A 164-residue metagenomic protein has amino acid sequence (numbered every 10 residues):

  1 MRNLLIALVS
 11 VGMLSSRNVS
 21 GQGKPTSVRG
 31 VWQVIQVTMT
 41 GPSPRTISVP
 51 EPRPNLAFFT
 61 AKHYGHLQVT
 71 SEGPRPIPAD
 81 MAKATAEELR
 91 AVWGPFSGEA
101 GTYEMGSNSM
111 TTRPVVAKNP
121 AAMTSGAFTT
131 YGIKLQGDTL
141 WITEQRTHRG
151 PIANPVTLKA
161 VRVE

Functional and structural regions predicted by a protein language model:
L5-S15: Bacterial N-terminal signal peptides
L14-E164: Lipid interaction determinants
